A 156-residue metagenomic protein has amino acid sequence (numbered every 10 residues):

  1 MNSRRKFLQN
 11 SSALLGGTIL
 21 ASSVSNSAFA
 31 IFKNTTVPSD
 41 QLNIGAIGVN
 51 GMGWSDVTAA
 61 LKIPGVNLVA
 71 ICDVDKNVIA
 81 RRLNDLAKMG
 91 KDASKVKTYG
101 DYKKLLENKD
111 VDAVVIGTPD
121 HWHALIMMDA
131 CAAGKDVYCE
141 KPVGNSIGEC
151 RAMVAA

Functional and structural regions predicted by a protein language model:
M1-D136, R151-A155: N-terminal glycine-/serine-/threonine-rich beta1-alpha1-beta2 phosphate-ribose binding loop of Rossmann-like
G134-G144: ADP-ribose/adenylate-binding Rossmann-like module
S146-G148: Conserved PLP phosphate-binding loop immediately N-terminal to the Schiff-base lysine helix in PLP-dependent enzymes
